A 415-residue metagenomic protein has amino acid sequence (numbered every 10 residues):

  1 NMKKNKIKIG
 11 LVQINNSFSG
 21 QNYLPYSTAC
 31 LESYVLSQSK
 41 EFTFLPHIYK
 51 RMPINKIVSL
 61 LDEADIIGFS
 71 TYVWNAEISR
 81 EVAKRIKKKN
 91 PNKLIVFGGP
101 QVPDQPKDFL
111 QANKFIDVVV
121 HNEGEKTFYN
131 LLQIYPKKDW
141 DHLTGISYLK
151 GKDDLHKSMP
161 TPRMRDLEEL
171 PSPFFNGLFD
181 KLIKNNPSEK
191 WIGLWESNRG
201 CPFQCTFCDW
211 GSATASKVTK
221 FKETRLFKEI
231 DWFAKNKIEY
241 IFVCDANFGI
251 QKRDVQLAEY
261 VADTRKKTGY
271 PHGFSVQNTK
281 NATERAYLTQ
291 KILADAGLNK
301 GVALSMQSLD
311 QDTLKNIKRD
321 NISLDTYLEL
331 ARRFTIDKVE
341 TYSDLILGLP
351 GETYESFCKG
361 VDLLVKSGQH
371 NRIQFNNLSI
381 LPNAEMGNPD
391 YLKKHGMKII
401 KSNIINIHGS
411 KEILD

Functional and structural regions predicted by a protein language model:
M2-I9, N16-S17, L143, L149-S197: N-terminal [4Fe-4S]-dependent radical SAM core
K8, Y34-M164: Glycine-rich beta-alpha loop elements in corrinoid/cobalamin-binding modules across cobalamin-dependent enzymes
V12-N15, S70, G98, C244: Short hydrophobic segments within beta-strands
S17-T28: Glycine- and acidic-residue-enriched helix-capping/strand-helix junction motifs
Y26-L36: Short catalytic helix/loop segments, enriched in acidic residues and glycine and frequently bearing histidine
V35, V82-I86, V261, L293 (+2 more regions): Hydrophobic positions in alpha-helices of CheY-like receiver
I66, W232-C244, G269, G273-Q277 (+2 more regions): Conserved C-terminal portion of the radical SAM core fold that forms the substrate/S-adenosylmethionine-binding
F174-I336: Radical SAM [4Fe-4S] cluster-binding motif and immediate context
